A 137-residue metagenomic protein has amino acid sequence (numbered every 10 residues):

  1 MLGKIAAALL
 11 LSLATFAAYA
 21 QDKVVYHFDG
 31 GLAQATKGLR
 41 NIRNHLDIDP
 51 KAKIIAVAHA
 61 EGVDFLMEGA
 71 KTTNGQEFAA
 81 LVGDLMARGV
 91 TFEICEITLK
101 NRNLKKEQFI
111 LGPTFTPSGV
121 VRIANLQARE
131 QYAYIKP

Functional and structural regions predicted by a protein language model:
M1-A6: Bacterial N-terminal signal peptides that target proteins for export
T15-A17: N-terminal signal peptide c-region/cleavage motif recognized by signal peptidases
Y19-P137: Secreted/extracellular ectodomain signature
